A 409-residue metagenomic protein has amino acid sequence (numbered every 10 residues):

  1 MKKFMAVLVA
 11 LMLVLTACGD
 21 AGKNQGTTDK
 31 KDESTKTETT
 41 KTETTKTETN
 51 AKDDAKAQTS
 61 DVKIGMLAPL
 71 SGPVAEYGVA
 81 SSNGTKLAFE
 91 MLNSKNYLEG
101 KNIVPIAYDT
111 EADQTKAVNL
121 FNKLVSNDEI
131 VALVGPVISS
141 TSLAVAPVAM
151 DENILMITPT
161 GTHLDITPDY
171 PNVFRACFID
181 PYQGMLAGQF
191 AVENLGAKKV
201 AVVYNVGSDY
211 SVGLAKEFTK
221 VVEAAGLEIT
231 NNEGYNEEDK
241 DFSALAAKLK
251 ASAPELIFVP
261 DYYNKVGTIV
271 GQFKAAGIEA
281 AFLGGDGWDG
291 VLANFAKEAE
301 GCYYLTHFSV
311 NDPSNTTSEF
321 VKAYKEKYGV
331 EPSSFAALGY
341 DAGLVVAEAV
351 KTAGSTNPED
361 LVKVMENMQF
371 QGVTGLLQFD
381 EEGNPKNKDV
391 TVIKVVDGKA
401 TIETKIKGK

Functional and structural regions predicted by a protein language model:
C18-T40, T45: Bacterial lipoprotein signal-peptidase II cleavage site
V62-K86, Y108-T115, V137-I138, V203-V212 (+2 more regions): Extracytoplasmic "Venus flytrap"
E76-N83, M91, K95-D165, A176 (+2 more regions): Beta-alpha junction/loop-to-helix N-cap segments that form part of ligand/metal-binding clefts
A117, A176-K199, V212-L214, D241-S243 (+4 more regions): Hydrophobic alpha-helical segments within soluble ligand-binding/sensing domains
V173-G234, L256, V346: An alpha-beta-alpha
L214-L305: Extracellular/periplasmic bilobed ligand-binding domains
V270-Y340, V396, A400-K407: Extracellular/periplasmic periplasmic-binding protein-like sensory domains
Y328-A336, E348-K399: Segments of small-molecule ligand-sensing domains
